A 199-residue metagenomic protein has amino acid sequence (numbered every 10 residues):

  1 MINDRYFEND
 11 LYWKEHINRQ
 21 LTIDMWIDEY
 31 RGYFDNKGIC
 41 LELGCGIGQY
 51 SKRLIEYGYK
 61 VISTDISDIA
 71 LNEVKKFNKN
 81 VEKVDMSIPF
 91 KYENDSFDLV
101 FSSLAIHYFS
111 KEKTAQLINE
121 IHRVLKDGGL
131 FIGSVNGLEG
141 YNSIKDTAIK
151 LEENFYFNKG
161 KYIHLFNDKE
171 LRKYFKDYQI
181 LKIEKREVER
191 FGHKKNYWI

Functional and structural regions predicted by a protein language model:
M1-C40, G46-P89, Q116, I132-I199: Class I (Rossmann-like) S-adenosyl-L-methionine-dependent methyltransferase catalytic domain, capturing the SAM-binding
F90-V100: A short acidic, Gly/Pro-enriched loop at the edge of an enzyme's catalytic core that lines a small-molecule cofactor
S102-A105: A short beta-strand submotif of the Rossmann-like class I SAM-dependent methyltransferase core that lines
H107-F109: A short His-aromatic
A115-D127: A short glycine-rich, Lys/Arg-flanked "PGG" loop and its adjoining helix->strand segment in the class I
